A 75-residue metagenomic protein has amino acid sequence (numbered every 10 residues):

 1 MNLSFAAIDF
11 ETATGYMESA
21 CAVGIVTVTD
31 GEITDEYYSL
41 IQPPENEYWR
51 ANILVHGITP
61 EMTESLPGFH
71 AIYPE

Functional and structural regions predicted by a protein language model:
M1-E75: Conserved non-catalytic scaffold segment of RNase H-like nuclease domains
